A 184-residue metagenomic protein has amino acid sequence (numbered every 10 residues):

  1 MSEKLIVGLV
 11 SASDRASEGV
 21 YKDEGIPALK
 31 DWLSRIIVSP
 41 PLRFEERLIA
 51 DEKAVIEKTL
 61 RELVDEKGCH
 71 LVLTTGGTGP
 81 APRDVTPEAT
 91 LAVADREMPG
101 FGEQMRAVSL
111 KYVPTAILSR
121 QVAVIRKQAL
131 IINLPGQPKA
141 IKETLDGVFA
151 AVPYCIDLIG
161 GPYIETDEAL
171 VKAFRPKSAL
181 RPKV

Functional and structural regions predicted by a protein language model:
M1-V184: Non-catalytic beta/alpha edge segments that cap or flank active sites
